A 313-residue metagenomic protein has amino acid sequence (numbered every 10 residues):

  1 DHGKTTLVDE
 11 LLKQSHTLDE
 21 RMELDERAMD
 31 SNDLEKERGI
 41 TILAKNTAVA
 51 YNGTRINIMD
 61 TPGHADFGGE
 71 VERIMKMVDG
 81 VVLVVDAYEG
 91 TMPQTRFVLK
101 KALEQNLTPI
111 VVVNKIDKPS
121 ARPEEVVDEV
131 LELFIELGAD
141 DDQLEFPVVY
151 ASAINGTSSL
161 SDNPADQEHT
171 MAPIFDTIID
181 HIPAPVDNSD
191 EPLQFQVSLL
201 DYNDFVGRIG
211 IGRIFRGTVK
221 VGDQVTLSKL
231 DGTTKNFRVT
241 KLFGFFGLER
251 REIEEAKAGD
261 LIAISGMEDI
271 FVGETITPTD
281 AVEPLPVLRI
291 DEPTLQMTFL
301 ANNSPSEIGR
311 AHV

Functional and structural regions predicted by a protein language model:
D1-R310: Structural and coupling elements of P-loop NTPases
